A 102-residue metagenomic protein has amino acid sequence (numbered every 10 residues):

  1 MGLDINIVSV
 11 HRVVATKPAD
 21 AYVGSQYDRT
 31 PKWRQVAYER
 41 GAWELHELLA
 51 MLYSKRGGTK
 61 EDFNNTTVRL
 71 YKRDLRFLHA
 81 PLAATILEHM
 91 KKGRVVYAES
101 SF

Functional and structural regions predicted by a protein language model:
M1-F102: Acidic (Asp/Glu-rich) sequence patches and key acidic residues that form negatively charged surfaces used
